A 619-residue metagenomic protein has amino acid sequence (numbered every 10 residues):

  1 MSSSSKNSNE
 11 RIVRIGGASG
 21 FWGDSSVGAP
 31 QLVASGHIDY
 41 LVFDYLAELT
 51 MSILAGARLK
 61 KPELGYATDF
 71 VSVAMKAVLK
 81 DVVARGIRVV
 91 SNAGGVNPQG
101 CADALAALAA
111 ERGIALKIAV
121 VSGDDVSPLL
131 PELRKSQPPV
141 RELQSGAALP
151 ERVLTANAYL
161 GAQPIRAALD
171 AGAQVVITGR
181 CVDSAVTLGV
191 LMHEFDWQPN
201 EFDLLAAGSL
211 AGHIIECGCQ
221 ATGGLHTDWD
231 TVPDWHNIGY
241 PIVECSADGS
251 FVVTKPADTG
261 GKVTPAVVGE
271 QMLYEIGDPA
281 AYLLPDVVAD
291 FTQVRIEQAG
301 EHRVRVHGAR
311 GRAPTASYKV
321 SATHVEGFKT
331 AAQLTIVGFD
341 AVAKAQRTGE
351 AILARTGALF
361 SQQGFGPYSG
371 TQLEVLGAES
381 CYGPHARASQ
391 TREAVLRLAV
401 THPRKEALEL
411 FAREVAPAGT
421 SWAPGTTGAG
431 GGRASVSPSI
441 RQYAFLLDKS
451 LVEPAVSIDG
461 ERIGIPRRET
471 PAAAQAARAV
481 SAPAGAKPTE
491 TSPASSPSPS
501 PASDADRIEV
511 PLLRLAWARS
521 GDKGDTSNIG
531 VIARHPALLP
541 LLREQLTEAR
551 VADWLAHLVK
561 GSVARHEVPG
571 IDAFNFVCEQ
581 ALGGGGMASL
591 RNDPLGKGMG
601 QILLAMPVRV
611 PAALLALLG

Functional and structural regions predicted by a protein language model:
S2-V33: N-terminal amphipathic/basic leader segments beginning at the initiator methionine
N7-R11, E48-L64, V83, V126-R152: Gly-rich Lys/Arg/Thr-decorated short loops/hinges at beta-loop-alpha junctions or inter-strand turns that position
N92-N97, A173-V190, W517-A537: Conserved phosphate/anionic-ligand binding catalytic regions in large, soluble enzymes, centered on
A109-R112, L116-G123, S127, P131-T178 (+1 more regions): Active-site cavity-forming subdomains of large catalytic enzyme subunits
A110-V126, L188-P233, E544, D553: Catalytic or ion-translocation cores adjacent to nucleophile or general acid/base/metal-coordination motifs in diverse
L205-R312, K329: A conserved active-site cap/scaffold subdomain adjacent to cofactor or substrate pockets
G308-P493, S503, E509, W517 (+5 more regions): C-terminal non-catalytic interaction/assembly regions of soluble proteins
L558-G619: Helix-rich interaction surfaces within compact, conserved domain-sized segments that mediate assembly or partner
